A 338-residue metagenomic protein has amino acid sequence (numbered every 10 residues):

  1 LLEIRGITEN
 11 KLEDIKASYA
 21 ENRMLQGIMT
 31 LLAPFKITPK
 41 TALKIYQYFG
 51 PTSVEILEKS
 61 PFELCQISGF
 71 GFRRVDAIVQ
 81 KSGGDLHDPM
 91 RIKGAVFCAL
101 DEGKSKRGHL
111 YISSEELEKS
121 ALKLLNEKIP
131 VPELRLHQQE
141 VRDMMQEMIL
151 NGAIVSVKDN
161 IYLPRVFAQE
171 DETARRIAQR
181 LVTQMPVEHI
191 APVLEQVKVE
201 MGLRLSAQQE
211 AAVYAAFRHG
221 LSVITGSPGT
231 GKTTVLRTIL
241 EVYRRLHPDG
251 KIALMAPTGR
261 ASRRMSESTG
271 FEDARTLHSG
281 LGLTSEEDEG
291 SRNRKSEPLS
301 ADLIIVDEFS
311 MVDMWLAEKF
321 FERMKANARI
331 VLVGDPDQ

Functional and structural regions predicted by a protein language model:
L1-Q338: Conserved ATP-binding/catalytic motifs of P-loop helicase motor domains
